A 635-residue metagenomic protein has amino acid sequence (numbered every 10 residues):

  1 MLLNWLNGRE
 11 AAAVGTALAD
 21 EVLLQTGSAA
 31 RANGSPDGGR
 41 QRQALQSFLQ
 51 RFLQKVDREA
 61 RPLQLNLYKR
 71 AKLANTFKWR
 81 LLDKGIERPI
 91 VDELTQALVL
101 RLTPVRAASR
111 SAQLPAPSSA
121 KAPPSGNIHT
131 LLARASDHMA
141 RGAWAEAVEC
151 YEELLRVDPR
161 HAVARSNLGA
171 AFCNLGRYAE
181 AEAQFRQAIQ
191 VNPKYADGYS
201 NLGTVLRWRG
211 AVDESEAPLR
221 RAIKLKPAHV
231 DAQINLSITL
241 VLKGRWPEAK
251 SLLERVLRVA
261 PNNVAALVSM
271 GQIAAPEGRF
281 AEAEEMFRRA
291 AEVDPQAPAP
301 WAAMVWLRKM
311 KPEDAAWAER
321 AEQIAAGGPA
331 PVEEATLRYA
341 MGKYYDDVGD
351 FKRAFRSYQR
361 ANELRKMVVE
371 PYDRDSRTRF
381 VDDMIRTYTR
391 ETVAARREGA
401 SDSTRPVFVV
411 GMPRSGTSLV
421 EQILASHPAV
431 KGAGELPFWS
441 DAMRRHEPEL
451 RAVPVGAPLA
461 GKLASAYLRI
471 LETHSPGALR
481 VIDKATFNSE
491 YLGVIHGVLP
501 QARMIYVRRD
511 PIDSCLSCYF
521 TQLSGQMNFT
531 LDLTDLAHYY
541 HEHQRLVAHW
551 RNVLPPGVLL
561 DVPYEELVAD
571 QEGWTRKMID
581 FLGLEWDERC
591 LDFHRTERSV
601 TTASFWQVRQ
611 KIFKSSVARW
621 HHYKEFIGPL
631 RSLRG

Functional and structural regions predicted by a protein language model:
L132-A140, V163-N174, D197-W208, D231-L242 (+3 more regions): Conserved alpha-helical positions within TPR/SEL1-like repeat arrays
V157, V191, L225, V259 (+3 more regions): Structural marker of alpha-solenoid helical repeat scaffolds
E277, R289-A291, V430-A433, F438-G461 (+1 more regions): PAPS-dependent sulfotransferase catalytic domain
D350-K352, R356-L463, R598, R609 (+1 more regions): PAPS-dependent sulfotransferase catalytic core
